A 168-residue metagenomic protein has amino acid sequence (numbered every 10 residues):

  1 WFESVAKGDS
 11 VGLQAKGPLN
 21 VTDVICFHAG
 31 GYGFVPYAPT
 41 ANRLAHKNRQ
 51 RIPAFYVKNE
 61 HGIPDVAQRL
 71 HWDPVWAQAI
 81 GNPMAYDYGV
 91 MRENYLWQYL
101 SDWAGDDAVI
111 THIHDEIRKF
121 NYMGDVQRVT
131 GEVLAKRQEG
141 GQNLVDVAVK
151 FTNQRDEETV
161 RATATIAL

Functional and structural regions predicted by a protein language model:
W1-D107: Hot-dog-fold acyl-thioester-processing enzymes
W1-Q14, L19-T22, C26-H28, N121-L168: HotDog/MaoC-like acyl-thioester-processing domains
W72, Q78, I113, K150-F151: Short, functionally important structural connectors and interaction interfaces within domains
D106-H114: Short, structured beta-strand/loop micro-motifs enriched in basic residues and often containing a Trp
I117: C-terminal active-site-capping segments
